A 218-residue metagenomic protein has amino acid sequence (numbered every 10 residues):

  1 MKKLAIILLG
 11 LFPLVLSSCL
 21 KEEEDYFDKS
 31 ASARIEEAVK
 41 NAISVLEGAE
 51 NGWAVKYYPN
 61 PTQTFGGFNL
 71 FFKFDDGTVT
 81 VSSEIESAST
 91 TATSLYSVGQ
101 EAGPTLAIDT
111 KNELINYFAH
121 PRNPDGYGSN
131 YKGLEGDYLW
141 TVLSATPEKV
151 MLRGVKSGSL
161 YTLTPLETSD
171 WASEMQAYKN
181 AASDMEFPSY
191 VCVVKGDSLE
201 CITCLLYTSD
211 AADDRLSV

Functional and structural regions predicted by a protein language model:
K2-L9: Sec-dependent signal peptide recognition, specifically the positively charged N-region followed immediately by
V15-S18: C-terminal motif of bacterial Sec signal peptides marking the signal peptidase cleavage site
L20-D109, E113-I115, A145-P147, R153 (+2 more regions): Acidic/polar, low-complexity intrinsically disordered N-terminal segments immediately downstream of a Sec signal
D75-T78, N130-G136: Short linear interaction motifs
A107-L134: An anionic, turn-rich surface loop/hairpin at beta-sheet edges that serves as a generic interaction/coordination patch
E135-P147: Structured domain cores in non-transmembrane regions
Y207-V218: Single conserved hydrophobic/aromatic residue that forms the stacking wall/gate of nucleotide- or nucleobase-binding
